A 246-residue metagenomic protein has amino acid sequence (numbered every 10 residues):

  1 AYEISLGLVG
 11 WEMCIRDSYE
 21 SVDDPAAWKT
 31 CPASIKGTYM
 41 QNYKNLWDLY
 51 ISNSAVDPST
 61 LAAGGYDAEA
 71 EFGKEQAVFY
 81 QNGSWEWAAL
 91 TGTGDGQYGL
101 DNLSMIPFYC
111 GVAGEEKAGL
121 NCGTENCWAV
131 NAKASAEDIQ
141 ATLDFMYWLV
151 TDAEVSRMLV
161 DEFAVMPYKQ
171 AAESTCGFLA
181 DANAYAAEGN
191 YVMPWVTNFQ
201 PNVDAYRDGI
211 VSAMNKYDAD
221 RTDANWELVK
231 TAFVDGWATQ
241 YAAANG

Functional and structural regions predicted by a protein language model:
Y2-I15: Short, small-residue-biased leader/transition segments that mark boundaries at the very start of proteins
V22-A62: Glycine-centered hinge/linker elements that transmit conformational signals in sensory and ligand-binding systems
N53, G94-E162: Extracytoplasmic/periplasmic substrate-recognition and gating elements
S59-K74: Short helix-initiation/N-cap motifs at beta->coil->alpha
G65, N82-W87, T124-N126: Beta->alpha turn/N-cap motifs
K74-G83: Alpha-to-beta junction loops
W87-D95, A238-Y241: Pocket-flanking alpha-helical
A187-G246: Conserved C-terminal helix/tail region of periplasmic/extracytoplasmic solute-binding proteins
